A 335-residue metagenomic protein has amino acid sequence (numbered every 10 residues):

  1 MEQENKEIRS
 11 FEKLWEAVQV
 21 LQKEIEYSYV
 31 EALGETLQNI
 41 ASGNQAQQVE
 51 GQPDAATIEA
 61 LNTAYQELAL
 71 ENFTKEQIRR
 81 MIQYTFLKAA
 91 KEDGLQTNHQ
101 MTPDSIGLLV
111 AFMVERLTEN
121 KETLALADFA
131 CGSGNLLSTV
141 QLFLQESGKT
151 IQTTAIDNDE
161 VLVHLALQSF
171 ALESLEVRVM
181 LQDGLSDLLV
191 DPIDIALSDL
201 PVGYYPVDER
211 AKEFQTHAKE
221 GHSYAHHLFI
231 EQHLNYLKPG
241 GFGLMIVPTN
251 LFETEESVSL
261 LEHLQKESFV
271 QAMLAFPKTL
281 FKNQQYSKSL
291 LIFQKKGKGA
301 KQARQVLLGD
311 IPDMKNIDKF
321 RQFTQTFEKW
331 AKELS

Functional and structural regions predicted by a protein language model:
M1-A90: A short N-terminal interaction module
E92-S105: Class I SAM-dependent methyltransferase Rossmann-like catalytic core, especially the SAM/SAH-binding loop
T102-G107, H222-H226: Phosphate/oxyanion-binding active-site loops and adjacent basic polyanion-contact surfaces
P103-S198, G203, T249: Conserved S-adenosyl-L-methionine
D199-F229, N250: Mobile active-site "lid"/loop adjacent to the S-adenosyl-L-methionine
P201, K278, K296: Flexible loop residues that form catalytic and substrate-binding hotspots at small-molecule/glycan-binding clefts
H222-L280, Y286: Conserved Class I SAM-dependent methyltransferase catalytic core
Y286-S335: Flexible, glycine-/basic-rich loop-and-beta segments that form/coincide with the SAM-dependent methyltransferase
